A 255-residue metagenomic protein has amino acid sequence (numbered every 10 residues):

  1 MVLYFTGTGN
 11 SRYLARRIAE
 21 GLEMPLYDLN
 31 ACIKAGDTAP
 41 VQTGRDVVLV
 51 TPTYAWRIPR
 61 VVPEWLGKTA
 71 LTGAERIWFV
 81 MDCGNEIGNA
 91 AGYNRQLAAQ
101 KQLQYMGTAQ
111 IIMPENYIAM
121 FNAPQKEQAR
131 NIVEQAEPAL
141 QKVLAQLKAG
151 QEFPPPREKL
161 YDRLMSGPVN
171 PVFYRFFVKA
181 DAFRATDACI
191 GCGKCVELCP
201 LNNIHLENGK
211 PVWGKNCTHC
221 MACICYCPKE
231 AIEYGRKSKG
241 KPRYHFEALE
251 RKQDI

Functional and structural regions predicted by a protein language model:
M1-V2, T6-L14, E20-C32, D37 (+2 more regions): FMN-binding flavodoxin-like domain, especially the glycine-rich phosphate-binding loop
V41-Q42, F121-A123, C220-A222, A248-K252: Short low-complexity, flexible loop/linker segments enriched in glycine and/or proline with clustered acidic
V50, D82, Q128, T186-D187 (+2 more regions): Conserved short-loop catalytic and cofactor-binding motifs
W56, M113, N208, Y234 (+1 more regions): Generic structural "secondary-structure junction" signal
K159-C192, E197: A mid-sequence, solvent-exposed acidic-amphipathic segment
R184-A185, I190-T218, A222-K239: Iron-sulfur cluster-binding cysteine motifs and their immediate structural context in ferredoxin-like electron-transfer
E230-I255: Long, positively charged, glycine-interspersed low-complexity recognition regions
